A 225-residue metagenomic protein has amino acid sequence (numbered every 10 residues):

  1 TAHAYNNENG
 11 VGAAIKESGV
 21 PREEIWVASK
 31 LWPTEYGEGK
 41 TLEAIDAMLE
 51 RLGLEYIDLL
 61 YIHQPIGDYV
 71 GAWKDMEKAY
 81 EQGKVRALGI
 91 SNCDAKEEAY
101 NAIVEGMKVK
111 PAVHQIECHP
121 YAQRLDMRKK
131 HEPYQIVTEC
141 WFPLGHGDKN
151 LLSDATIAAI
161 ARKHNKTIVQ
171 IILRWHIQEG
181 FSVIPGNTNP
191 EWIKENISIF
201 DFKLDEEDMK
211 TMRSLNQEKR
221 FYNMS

Functional and structural regions predicted by a protein language model:
T1, L59, G89: Short beta-strand segments at enzyme active-site cores
T1-I25, K78, L144, T211 (+1 more regions): N-terminal binding-site loop/beta-alpha segment at the start of enzyme catalytic domains that lines or forms
G10-K16, I45-L49, M76-E77, Y100-I103: Short, well-ordered amphipathic alpha-helices
V20-E23, L52-E55, G83, V109 (+1 more regions): Structured loop/turn residues at beta-strand edges in well-structured enzyme cores
I25-W26, G186: Short Lys/Arg-enriched helix C-cap and helix-to-coil transition segments that create basic nucleic-acid-contact patches
V27-K30, Q115: Extended hydrophobic secondary-structure segments that form protein cores and membrane-embedded regions
K30, T34-W73, E77-K78: Glycine/small-residue-rich loop that forms an oxyanion/phosphate-binding "nest" at active or ligand-binding sites
Q64-M224: Beta/alpha (TIM)-barrel catalytic core signal, keyed to glycine-rich beta->alpha loops juxtaposed to Asp/Glu that bind
